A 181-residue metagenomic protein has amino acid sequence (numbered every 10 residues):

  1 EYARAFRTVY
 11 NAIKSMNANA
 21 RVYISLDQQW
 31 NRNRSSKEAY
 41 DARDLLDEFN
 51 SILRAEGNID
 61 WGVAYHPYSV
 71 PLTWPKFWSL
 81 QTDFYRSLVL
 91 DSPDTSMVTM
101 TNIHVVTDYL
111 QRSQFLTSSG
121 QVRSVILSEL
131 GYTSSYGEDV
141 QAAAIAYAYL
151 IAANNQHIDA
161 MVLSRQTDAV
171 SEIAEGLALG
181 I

Functional and structural regions predicted by a protein language model:
Y2-D139: Noncatalytic carbohydrate-binding groove/subsite architecture in carbohydrate-active enzymes
G137-I181: Aromatic-rich peripheral "rim/lid" segments of glycoside hydrolase catalytic domains that contact and position glycan
